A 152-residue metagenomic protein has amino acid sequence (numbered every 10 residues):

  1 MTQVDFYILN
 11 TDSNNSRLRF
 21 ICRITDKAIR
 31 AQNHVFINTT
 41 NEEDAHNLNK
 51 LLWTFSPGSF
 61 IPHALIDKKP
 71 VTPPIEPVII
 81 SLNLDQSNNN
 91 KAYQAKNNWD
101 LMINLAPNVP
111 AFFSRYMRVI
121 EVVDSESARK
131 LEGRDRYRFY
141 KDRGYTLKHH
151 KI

Functional and structural regions predicted by a protein language model:
M1-D44: Long, hydrophobic N-terminal alpha-helical segment
Q32, I75-E76, W99, Y116-M117: Short, well-ordered alpha-helix to beta-strand connector turns
N38-N41, S81-N83, I103-A106: Short His-Asn-centered micro-motif
E43-N47, R129: Short, charged/polar "capping" segments at the starts of alpha-helices and the immediately preceding loops
N49-K96: Helix-adjacent hinge/juxtasegments
Q86-F113: SF2 helicase motor core recognition
L101, M117-I152: Glycine-rich, aromatic-bearing surface loops/beta-hairpins
